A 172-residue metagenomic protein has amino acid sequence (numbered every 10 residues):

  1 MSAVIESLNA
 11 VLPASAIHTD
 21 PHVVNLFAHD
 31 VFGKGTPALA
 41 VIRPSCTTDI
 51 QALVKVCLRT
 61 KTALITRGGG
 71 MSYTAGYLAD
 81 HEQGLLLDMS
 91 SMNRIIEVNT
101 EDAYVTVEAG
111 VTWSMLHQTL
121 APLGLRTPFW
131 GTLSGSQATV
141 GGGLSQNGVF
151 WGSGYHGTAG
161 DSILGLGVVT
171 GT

Functional and structural regions predicted by a protein language model:
M1-V31, V56-L64, G69: N-terminal accessory segments
L8, F32-L64, M89-G131, G148-T172: N-terminal glycine-rich flavin-associated loop
N25-L26, S72-A75, W113-M115, S136: Flexible loop/turn segments at secondary-structure boundaries
D30-G33, A75-D80, G157: Short glycine-biased active-site loop of nucleotidyltransferases that positions the nucleotide triphosphate and helps
G68-G69, W130-A138: Active-site nucleophile and cofactor-binding loops and adjacent substrate-binding regions of central metabolic enzymes
E82-M89: Short basic, glycine-rich beta-strand/loop surfaces that mediate nucleic-acid
G84, T139, I163-G165: Broad gene-expression machinery/nucleic-acid interaction feature
